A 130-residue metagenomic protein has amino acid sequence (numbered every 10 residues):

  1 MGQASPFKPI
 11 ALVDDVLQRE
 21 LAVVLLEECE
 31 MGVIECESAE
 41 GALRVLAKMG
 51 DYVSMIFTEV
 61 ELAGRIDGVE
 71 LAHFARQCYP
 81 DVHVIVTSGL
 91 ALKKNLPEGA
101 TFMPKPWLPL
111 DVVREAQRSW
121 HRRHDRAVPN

Functional and structural regions predicted by a protein language model:
M1-V23, E27, D51-Y52, D81 (+2 more regions): Non-catalytic signal-transmission and effector/linker regions of two-component phosphorelay proteins
E35-M55: Acidic, metal-coordinating helix/loop segments flanking the phosphotransfer/catalytic sites of two-component signaling
S38, I66-L71: Acidic catalytic/metal-coordinating carboxylates
L43, V69-D81: Short amphipathic alpha-helix used as the core "switch/output" element in two-component signaling
E59-V60: Active-site residues of response regulator receiver
F74, L96-K105: As written
